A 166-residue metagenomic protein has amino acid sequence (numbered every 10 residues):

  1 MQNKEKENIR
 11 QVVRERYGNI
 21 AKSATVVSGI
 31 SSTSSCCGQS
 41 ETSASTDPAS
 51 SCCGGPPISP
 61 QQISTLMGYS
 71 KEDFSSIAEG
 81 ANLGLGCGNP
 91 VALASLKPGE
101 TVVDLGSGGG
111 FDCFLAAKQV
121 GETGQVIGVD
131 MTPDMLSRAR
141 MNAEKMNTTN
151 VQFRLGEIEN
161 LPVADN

Functional and structural regions predicted by a protein language model:
Q2-L66: N-terminal auxiliary segments of SAM/dcSAM-dependent transferases
I9-R10, C87, T132: A broadly tuned, weak detector of single residues within folded domains
S40, S45, C87-P90, A139: Generic signature of intrinsically disordered, low-complexity, basic-rich segments and short cationic peptides
D47, G55-T101, F111-Q119: Conserved alpha-helix/loop element of class I SAM-dependent methyltransferases that forms part of the SAM/SAH-binding
L66-M67, G80, K97-N160: Class I SAM-dependent methyltransferase SAM/SAH-binding core
L161-D165: Short amphipathic alpha-helix with an adjacent loop that forms part of the alpha/beta core around
